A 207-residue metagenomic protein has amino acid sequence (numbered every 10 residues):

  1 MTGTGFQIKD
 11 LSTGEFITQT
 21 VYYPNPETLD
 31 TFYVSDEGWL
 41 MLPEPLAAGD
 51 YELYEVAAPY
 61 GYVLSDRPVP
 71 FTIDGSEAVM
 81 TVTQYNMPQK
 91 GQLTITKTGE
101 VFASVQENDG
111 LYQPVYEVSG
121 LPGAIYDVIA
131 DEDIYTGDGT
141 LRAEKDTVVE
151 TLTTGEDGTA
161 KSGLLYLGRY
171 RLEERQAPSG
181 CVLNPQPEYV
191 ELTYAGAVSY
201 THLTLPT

Functional and structural regions predicted by a protein language model:
M1-L203: Solvent-exposed loop/turn and edge beta-strand elements of beta-rich ligand-binding domains
